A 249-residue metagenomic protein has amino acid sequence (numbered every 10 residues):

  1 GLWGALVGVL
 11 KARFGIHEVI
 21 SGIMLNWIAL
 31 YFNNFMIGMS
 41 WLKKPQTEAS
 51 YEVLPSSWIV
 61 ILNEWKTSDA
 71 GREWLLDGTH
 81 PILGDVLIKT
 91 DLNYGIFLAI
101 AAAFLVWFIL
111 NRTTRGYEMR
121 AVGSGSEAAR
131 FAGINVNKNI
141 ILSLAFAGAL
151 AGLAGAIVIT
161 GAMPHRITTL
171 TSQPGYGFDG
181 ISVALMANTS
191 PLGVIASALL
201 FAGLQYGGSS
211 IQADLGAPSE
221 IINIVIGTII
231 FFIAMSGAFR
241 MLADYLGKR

Functional and structural regions predicted by a protein language model:
G1, N26-N34, G38, Y94-F108 (+4 more regions): Hydrophobic core segments of alpha-helical transmembrane domains in multi-pass membrane transport and ion-translocation
G1-N26, L105: Alpha-helical transmembrane segments within multi-pass membrane transporters and channels
K11-R13, L110, M186-A187: Helix-capping/transition residues at the boundaries of transmembrane alpha-helices and the short helical linkers
F14-I16, I134, T189, A217: Membrane-helix interface residues
G22, N26-L110, I221, K248: Transmembrane helix-bundle core of multi-pass membrane transporters and related energy-transducing complexes
D69, L87-R166, P191-L192, A196: Helix-loop-helix "hairpin" substructures at the membrane interface of multi-pass membrane proteins
S124, F131, N135-K138, G208-R249: Cytosolic-side transmembrane-helix boundaries in multi-pass membrane proteins
A145-A151, I157-G227: Transmembrane alpha-helical segments in multi-pass inner-membrane proteins
